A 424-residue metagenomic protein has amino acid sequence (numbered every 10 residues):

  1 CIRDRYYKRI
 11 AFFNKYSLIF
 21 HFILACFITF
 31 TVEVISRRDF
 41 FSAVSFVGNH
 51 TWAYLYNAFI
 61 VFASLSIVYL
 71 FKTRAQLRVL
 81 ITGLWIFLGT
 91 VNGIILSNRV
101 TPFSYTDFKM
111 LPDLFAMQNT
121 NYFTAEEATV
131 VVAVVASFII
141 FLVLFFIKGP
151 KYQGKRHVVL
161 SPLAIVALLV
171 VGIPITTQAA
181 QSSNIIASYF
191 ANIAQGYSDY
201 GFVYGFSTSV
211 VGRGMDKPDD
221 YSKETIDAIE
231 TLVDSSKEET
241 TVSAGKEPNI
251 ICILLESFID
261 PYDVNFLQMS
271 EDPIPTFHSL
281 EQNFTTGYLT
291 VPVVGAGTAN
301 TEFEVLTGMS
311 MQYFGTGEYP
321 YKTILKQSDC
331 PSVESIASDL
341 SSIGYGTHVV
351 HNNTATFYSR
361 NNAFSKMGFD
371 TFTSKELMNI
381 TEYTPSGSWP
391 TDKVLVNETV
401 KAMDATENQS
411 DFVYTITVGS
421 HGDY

Functional and structural regions predicted by a protein language model:
I2-Y197: Transmembrane and membrane-interface helices of multi-pass, inner-membrane envelope-modifying transferases
V34, M117, S209, L232 (+3 more regions): Residues that form generic nucleotide/phosphate-binding pockets
D39, S104, N184-F206, D260 (+4 more regions): Secondary-structure junction/capping motif
R99, D107-N119, G205-G214, K223-S236 (+1 more regions): Short alpha-helical interface patches
F108-L111, D199-V203, I226, I274 (+2 more regions): Alpha-helix initiation and N-capping motif
P174-C252: Membrane-interface segments at or immediately adjacent to transmembrane helices that form the boundary between
S236-P248, C252-L255, D260-Y424: Solvent-exposed soluble domains appended to multi-pass membrane proteins
